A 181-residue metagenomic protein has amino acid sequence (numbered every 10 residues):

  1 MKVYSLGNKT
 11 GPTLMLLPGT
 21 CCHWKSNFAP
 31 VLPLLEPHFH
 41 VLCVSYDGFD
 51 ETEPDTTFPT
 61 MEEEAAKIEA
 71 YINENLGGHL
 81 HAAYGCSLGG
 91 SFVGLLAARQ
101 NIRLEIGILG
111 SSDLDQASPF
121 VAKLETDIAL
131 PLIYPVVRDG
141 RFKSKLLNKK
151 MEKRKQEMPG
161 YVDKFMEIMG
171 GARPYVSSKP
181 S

Functional and structural regions predicted by a protein language model:
Y4-E53: Conserved HGGG/HGGXW glycine-rich cap/lid loop of the alpha/beta-hydrolase fold
T13, H40, L80-A82, L104-I106: Structural signature of beta-strand start/N-cap positions in the alpha/beta core of ABC transporter nucleotide-binding
P30, E63-Y71, L95, P180: Alpha-helical elements of Rossmann-like donor-binding domains used by nucleotide-donor carbohydrate transfer enzymes
L35, L96-Q100: Aromatic pocket-lining residues of Rossmann-like dinucleotide-binding sites
L42-Y84: Active-site loop/oxyanion-hole signature of alpha/beta-hydrolase fold enzymes
G85-V93: Gly/Ala-rich beta-loop-alpha elbow adjacent to hydrolase catalytic centers
A98, L104-V136: Flexible "cap/lid" loop of the alpha/beta hydrolase fold
S118-P119, V137-P180: Conserved alpha/beta-hydrolase catalytic His-Asp/Glu region
